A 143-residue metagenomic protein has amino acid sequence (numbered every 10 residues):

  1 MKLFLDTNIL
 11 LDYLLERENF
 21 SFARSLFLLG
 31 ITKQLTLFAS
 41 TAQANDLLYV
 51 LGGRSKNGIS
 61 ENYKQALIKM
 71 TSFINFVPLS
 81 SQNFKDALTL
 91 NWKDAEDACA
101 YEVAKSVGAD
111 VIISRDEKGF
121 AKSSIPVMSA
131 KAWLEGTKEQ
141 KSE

Functional and structural regions predicted by a protein language model:
M1-A39, S55-I59, K122, L134-E143: Short, well-structured N-terminal submotif of metal-dependent ribonuclease cores
K2, T36, F76, I112 (+1 more regions): A residue-level structural signature of the nucleotidyltransferase/glycosyltransferase Rossmann-like core
I9, Q43, N83, A100 (+2 more regions): Alpha-helix capping/helix-boundary segments
E18, R24, A42-F84, L88-T89: Active-site-proximal, substrate-binding regions of enzyme catalytic domains and RNA-binding/basic surfaces
A39-S40, S114: Short beta-strand segments at enzyme active-site cores
V50-L51, N91, G108, S123-V127: Short secondary-structure transition/capping segments
E61-F84, G119-E143: Short acidic, glycine/proline-enriched helix-loop-strand junctions
S72-E117: Active-site neighborhoods of divalent-metal-dependent phosphate/nucleic-acid chemistry enzymes
